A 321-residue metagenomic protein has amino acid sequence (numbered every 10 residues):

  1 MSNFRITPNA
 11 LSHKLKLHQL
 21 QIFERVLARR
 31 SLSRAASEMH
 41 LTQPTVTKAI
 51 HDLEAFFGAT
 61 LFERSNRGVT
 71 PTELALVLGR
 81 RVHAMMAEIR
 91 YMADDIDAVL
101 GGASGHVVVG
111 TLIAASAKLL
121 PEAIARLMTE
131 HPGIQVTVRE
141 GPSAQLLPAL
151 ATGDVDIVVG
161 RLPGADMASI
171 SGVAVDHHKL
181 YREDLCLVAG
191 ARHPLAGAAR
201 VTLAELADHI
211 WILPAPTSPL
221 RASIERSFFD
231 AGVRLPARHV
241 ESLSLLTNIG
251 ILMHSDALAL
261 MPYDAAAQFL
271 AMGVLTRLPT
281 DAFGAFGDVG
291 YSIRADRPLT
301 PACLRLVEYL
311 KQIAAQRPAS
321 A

Functional and structural regions predicted by a protein language model:
E24-Q43: Short helix-boundary/capping micro-motifs
E54-E73: A short LG(V/I)-centered, amphipathic sequence patch enriched for acidic residue(s) preceding the LG motif
S104-S169, R234: Central regulatory/effector-binding core of bacterial HTH transcription factors
L119, T276-S320: A late-sequence structural motif
P142-L147, A151-V155, R161, T217-T276: Hydrophobic hinge/microswitch elements
R161-P163, L195-A196, H209-A231, L299-C303 (+2 more regions): Secondary-structure junction motif
S169-K179, E183, E205, L246-A295: Beta-alpha-beta core module
S171-L185, A189-W211, P301: Flexible hinge/capping segments at coil-to-helix
